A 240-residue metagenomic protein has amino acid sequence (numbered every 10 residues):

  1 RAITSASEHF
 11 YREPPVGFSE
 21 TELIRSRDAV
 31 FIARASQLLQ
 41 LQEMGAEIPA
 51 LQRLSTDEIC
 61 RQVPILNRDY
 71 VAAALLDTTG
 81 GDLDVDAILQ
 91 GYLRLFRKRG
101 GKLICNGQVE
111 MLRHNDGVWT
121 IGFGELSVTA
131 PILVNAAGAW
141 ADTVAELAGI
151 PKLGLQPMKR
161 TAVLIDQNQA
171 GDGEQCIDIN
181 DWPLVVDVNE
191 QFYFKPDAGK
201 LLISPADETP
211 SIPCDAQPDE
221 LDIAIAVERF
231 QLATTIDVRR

Functional and structural regions predicted by a protein language model:
R1-Q62, Q191-F192: Dinucleotide-binding Rossmann-like beta1-alpha1 core, especially the glycine-rich loop that anchors the ADP
A2, F31-L39, L75-R94, A216-A224: Short beta-strand to alpha-helix junction loop
A2-E13, G91, L221, I225-L232: A non-catalytic, amphipathic alpha-helix used as a structural packing/dimerization or gating element in enzyme scaffolds
S19-R25, S127-V128, A137-R240: Active-site substrate-recognition segment that forms the wall of the catalytic cavity or substrate channel
I32, M111-L112, I121, V185 (+1 more regions): A structural signal for short hydrophobic beta-strand segments in well-ordered beta-sheet cores
Q52-S55, K102-I104, R239: General small-molecule cofactor/ligand-binding pocket signal
C60-R68, I236, R240: FAD-binding beta-loop-beta segment adjacent to the flavin cofactor pocket
L75-I132, A136: Helical element adjacent to the flavin cofactor pocket in flavoenzyme catalytic cores
